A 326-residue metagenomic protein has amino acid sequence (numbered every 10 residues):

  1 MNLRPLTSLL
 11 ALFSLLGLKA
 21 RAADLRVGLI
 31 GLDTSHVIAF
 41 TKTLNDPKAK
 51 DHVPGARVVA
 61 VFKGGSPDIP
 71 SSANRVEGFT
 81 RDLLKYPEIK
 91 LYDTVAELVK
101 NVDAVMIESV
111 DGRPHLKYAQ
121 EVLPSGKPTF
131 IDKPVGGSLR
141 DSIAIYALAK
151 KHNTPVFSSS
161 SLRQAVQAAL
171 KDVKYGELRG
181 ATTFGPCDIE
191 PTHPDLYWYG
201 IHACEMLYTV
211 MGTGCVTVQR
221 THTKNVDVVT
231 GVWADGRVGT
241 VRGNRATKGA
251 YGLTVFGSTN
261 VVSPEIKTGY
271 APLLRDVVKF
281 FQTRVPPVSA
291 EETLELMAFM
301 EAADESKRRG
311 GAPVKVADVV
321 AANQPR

Functional and structural regions predicted by a protein language model:
M1-S8, K19: Bacterial N-terminal signal peptides that target proteins for export
L15-R21: C-terminal segment of classical bacterial N-terminal signal peptides
A22-S125, K150-K151, T213, R309 (+1 more regions): N-terminal glycine-/serine-/threonine-rich beta1-alpha1-beta2 phosphate-ribose binding loop of Rossmann-like
D93, I131, V156-S158: Hydrophobic residues in well-ordered beta-strands that form the structural core
V105-M106, Q282-R326: C-terminal helix-rich "cap/oligomerization" subdomain common to oxidoreductases
G126-P128, K133-P134: Short helix/strand-capping hinge loops at secondary-structure junctions that flank key functional elements
V135-H193: A contiguous active-site-proximal alpha/beta segment in oxidoreductase catalytic domains
A181-K248, E291-A298: Rossmann-like dinucleotide-binding domain that binds NAD(P)(H)
